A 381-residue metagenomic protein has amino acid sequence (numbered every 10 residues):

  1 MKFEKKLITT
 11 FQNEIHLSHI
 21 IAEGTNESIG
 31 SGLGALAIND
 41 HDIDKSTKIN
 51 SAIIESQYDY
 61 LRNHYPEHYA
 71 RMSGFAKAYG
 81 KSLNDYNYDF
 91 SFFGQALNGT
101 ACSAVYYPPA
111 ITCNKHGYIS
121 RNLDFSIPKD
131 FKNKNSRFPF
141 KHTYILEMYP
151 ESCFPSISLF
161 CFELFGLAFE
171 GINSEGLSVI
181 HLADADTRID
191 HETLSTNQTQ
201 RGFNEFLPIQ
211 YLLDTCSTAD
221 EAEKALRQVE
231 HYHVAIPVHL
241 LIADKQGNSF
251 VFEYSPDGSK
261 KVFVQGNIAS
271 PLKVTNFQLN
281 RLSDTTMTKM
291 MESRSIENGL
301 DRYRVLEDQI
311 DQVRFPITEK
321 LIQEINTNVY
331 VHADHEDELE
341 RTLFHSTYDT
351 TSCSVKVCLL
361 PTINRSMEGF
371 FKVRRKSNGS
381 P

Functional and structural regions predicted by a protein language model:
M1-N114, D220-R227, H233-V238, K245-G247 (+1 more regions): C-terminus-biased signal that marks the final domain/tail of proteins
T10-I54, I145-T215: N-terminal accessory/precursor segments of enzymes
F90-H191, L343, V355-C358: Internal mixed beta-strand/loop scaffold within catalytic domains of large alpha/beta enzymes
R121, H181-A185, P208, L226 (+2 more regions): Short, structured patches in soluble enzyme cores that scaffold and shape functional sites
D124-F125, D186, Y254-K260, T362-N364: A short, sequence-level motif marking secondary-structure junctions
F169, V251, H345-T347: Short, surface-exposed charged micro-motifs
I209-E221, E230-H231: Short N-terminal edge-element motif at the start of the domain
V251-V274: Active-site loop ensemble at the mouth of alpha/beta enzyme cores that anchors a bound cofactor
